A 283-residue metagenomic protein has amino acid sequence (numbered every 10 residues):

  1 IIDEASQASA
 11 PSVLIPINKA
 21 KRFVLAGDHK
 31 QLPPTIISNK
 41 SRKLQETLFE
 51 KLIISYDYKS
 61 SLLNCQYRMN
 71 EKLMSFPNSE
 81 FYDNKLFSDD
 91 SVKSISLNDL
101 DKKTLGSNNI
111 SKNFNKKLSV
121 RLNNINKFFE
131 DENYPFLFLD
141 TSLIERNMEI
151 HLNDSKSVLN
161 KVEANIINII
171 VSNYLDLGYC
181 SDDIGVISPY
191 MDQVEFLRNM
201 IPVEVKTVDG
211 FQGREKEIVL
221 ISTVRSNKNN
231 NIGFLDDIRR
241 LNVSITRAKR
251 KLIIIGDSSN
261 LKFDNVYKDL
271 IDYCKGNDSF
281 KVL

Functional and structural regions predicted by a protein language model:
I1-L283: Conserved helicase motor core of SF1/SF2 NTP-dependent helicases
